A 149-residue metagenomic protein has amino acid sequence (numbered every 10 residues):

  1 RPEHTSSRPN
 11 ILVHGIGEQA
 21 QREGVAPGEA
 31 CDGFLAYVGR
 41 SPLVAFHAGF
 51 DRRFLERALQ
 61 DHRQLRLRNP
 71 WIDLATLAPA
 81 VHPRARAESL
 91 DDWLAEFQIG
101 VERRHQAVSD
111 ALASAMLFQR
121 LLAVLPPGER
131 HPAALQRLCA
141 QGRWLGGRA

Functional and structural regions predicted by a protein language model:
R1-R68, P83-D91, A95-H105, L145: Conserved non-catalytic scaffold segment of RNase H-like nuclease domains
L65-A78: Conserved beta-strand -> loop -> alpha-helix junction used to position metal-binding or nucleic-acid-contacting
L74, W93, H131-A134: Residue-level recognition of specific faces of alpha-helices
L77, W93, A113, L117-R120: Generic recognition of well-ordered alpha-helical segments
D110: Conserved catalytic/binding loops enriched for acidic/polar residues
A115-A149: Acidic two-metal-ion nuclease catalytic site recognized across multiple nuclease folds, prominently DnaQ/RNase D-T
